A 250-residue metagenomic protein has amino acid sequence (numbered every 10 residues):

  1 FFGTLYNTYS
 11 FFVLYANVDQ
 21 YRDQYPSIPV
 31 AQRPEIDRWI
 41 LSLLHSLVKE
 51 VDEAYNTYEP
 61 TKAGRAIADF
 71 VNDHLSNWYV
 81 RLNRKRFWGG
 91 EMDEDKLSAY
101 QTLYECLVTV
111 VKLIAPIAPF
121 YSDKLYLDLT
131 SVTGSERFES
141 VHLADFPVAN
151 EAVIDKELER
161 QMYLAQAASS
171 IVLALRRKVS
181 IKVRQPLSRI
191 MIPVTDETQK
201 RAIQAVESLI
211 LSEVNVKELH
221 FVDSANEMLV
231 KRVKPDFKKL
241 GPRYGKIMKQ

Functional and structural regions predicted by a protein language model:
F1-Q250: Feature 926 captures the class I aminoacyl-tRNA synthetase adenylation module centered on the KMSKS loop
